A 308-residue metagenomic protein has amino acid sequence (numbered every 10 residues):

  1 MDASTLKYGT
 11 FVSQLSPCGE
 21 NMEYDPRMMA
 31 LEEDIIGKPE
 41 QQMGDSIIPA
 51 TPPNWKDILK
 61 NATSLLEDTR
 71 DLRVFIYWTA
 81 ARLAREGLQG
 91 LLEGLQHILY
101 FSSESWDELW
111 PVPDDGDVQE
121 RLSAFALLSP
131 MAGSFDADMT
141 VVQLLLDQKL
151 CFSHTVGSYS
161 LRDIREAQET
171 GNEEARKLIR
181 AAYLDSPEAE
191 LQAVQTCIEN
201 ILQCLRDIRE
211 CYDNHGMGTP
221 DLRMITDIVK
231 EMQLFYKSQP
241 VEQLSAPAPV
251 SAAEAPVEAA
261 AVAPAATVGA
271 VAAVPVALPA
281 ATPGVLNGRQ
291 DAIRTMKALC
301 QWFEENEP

Functional and structural regions predicted by a protein language model:
M1-D114, S123, M131, T140 (+2 more regions): N-terminal domain-start signal
P111-I293: Mid-to-C-terminal functional-domain signal that highlights helix-capping/loop sites within ligand-binding modules
